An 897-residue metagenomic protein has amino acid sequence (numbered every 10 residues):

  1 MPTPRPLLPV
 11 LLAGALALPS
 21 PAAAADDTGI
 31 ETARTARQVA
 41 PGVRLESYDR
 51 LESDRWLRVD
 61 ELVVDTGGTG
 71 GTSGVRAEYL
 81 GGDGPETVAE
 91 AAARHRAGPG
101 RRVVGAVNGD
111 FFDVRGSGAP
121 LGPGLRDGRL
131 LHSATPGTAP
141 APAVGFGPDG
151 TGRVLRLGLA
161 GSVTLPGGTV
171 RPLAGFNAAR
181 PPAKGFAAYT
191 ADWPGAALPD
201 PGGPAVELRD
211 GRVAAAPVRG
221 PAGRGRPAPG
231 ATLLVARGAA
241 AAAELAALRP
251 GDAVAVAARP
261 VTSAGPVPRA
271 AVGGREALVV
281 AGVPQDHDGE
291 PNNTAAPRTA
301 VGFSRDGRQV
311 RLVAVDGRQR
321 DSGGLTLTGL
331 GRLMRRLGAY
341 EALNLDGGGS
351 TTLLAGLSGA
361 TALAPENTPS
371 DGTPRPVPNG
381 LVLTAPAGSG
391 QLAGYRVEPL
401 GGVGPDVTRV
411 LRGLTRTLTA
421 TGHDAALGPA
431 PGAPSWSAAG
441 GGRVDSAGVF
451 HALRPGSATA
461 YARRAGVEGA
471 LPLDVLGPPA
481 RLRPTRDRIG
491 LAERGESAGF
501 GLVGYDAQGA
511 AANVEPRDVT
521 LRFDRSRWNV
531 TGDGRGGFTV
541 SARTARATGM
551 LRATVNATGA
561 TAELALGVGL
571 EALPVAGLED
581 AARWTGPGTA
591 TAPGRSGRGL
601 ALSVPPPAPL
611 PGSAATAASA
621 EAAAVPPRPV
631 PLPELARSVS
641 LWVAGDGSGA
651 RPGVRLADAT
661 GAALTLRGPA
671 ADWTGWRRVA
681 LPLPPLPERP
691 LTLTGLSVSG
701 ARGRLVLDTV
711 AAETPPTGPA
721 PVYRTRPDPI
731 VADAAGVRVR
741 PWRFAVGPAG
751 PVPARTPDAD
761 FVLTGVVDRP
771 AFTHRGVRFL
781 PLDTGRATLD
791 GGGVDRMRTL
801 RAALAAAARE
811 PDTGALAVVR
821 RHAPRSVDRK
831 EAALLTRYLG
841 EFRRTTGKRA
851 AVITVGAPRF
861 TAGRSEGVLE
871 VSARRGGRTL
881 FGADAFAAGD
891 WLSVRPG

Functional and structural regions predicted by a protein language model:
A24-R237, E468, L566: Zymogen propeptides
R375-A387, F860-G897: Binuclear metal-dependent phosphoesterase catalytic core
V382-T417, E468-G499, Y505-A507, G559-E571: Short S/T/G/P-enriched beta-strand
A565-P593, A711-R740: Extracellular carbohydrate-recognition regions
G594-A623, R743: Short carbohydrate-recognition loop motifs
S613-E688, G703: Extracellular ligand-binding interfaces
P729-D790, R820-S826, K848, G856-G877: Active-site neighborhood of divalent metal-dependent phosphoester/pyrophosphate hydrolases
L789-L869, V894: His/acidic metal-ligating clusters that form di-metal
